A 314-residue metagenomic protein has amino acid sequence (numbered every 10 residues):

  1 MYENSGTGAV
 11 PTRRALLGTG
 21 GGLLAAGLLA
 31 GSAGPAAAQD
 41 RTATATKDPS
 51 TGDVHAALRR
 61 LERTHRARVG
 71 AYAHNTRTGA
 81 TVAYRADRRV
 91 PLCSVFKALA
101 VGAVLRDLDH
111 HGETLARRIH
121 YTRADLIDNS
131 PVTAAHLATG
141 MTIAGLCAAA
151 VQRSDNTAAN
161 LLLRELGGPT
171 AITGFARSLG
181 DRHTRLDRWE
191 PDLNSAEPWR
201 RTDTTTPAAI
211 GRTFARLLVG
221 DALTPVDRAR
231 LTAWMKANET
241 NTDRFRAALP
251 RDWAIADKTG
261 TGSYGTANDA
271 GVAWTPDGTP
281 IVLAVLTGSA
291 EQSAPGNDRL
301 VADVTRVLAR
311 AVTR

Functional and structural regions predicted by a protein language model:
Y2-G27, Q39-L61, E165, T213 (+2 more regions): Structured C-terminal helix/loop/strand segments within mature extracytoplasmic catalytic/sensor domains
L28-P35: C-terminal segment of classical bacterial N-terminal signal peptides
D53-A86, R117, A273, L283: A short, well-structured edge-of-sheet supersecondary motif
H65, L163-V219: Mid-domain, small-residue-enriched loop/turn segments at the edges of structured enzyme/sensor domains
T76, A116-V132, L166-G167: Acidic helix-start/capping segments at beta-turn-to-alpha-helix junctions
G79, V90-Y121, L283: Active-site SXXK
L126-L162, P169: Conserved catalytic neighborhood of penicillin-recognizing serine enzymes
W199-W253, T259: A conserved catalytic-loop motif detector
